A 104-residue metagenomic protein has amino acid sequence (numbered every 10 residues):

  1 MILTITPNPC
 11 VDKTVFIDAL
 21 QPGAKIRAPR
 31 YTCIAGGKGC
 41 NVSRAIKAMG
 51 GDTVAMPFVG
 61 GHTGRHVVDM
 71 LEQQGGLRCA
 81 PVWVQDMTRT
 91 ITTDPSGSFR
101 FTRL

Functional and structural regions predicted by a protein language model:
M1-G23: Positively charged, low-complexity intrinsically disordered leader regions
I5-P7, P57, R103: Pocket-edge structural micro-motifs
V15-F16, H66, T92: Short, well-ordered secondary-structure micro-motifs
Q21-R30, R103: Glycine/charged-rich beta-loop-alpha catalytic/anionic-binding loops adjacent to active sites
R27-R89: Substrate-binding N-lobe of the ribokinase-like
T93-L104: Conserved phosphate-binding/catalytic loop of the ribokinase/pfkB sugar-kinase fold
